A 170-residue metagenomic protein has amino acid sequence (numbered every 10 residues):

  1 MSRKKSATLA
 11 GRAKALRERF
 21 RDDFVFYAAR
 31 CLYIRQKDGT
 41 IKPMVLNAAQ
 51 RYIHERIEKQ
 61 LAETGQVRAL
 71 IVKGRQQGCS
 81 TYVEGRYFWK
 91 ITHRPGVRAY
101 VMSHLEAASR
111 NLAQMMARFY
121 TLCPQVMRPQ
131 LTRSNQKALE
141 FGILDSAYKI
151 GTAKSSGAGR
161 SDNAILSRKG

Functional and structural regions predicted by a protein language model:
S2-G170: Phosphate/NTP-binding elements of NTP-utilizing enzymes
